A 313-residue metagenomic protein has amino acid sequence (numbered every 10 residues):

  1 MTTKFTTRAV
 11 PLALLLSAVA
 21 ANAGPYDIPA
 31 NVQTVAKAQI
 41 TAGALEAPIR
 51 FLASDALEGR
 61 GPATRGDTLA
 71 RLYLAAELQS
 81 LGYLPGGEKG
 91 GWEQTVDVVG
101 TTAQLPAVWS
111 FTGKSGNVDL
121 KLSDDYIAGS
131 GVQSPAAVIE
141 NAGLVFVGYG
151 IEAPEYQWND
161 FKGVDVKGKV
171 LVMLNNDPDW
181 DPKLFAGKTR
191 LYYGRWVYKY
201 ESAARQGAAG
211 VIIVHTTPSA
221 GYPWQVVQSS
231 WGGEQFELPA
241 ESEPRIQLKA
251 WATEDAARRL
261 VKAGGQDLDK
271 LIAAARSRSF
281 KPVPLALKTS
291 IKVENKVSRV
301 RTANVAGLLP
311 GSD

Functional and structural regions predicted by a protein language model:
T2-N22: Gram-negative bacterial Sec-dependent N-terminal signal peptides
A23-G86, P310: N-terminal hydrophobic or amphipathic helices/low-complexity stretches enriched in small/hydrophobic/Pro/Gly
A36, R205, A209-P218, Y222 (+2 more regions): Long, well-ordered, tryptophan-enriched scaffold segments
Q39-E46, G61-L72, G86-G87, I139 (+5 more regions): Soluble non-cytosolic domains of exported or imported proteins
R50-E58, A75-G86, D97, T101 (+5 more regions): Sec-exported extracytoplasmic/periplasmic mature domains
L52, L78, T253, R301-D313: Acidic/His- and Gly-rich active-site-bordering loop/insert found across diverse amide/peptide-bond hydrolases
D55-K183, V283-A286, V293-V297, R301-N304: Noncatalytic luminal/extracellular "stalk/propeptide" segments of secretory-pathway proteins
L120-E241, R245-L248, P310: Extracellular/luminal Protease-associated
